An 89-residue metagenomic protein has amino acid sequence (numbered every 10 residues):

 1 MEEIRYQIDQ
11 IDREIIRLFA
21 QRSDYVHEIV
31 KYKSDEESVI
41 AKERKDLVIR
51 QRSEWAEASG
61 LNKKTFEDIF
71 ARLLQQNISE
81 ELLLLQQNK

Functional and structural regions predicted by a protein language model:
M1-K89: Domain-level signature for soluble enzymes in the chorismate/prephenate branch of the shikimate pathway
